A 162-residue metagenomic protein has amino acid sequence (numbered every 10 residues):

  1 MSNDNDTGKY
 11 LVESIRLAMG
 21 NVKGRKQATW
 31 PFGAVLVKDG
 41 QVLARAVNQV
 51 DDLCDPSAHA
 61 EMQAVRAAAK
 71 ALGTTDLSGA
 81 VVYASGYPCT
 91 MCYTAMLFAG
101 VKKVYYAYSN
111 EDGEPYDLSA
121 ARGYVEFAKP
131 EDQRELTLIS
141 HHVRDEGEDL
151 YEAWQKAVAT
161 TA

Functional and structural regions predicted by a protein language model:
M1-R25, P88, A95-A162: Zinc-dependent deaminase
D4, V50-D51: A short, polar/acidic, helix/strand-boundary loop motif
S14, A18-N21, A34, A44 (+2 more regions): Small-residue (primarily alanine) positions within well-ordered alpha-helices, especially packing/interaction faces
K26-W30: A short helix-loop-beta-strand connector motif used in the catalytic cores of GNAT acetyltransferases and, in some
P31-G40: Short beta-strand scaffold segments in enzyme catalytic cores
L43-V50: Short beta->alpha transition motifs characteristic of CBS
V50, A84, Y108: Residues that line or immediately flank small-molecule/substrate-binding pockets and catalytic motifs
S57-A58, M62-A95: Short HxH-centered metal-ligating active-site micro-motif
